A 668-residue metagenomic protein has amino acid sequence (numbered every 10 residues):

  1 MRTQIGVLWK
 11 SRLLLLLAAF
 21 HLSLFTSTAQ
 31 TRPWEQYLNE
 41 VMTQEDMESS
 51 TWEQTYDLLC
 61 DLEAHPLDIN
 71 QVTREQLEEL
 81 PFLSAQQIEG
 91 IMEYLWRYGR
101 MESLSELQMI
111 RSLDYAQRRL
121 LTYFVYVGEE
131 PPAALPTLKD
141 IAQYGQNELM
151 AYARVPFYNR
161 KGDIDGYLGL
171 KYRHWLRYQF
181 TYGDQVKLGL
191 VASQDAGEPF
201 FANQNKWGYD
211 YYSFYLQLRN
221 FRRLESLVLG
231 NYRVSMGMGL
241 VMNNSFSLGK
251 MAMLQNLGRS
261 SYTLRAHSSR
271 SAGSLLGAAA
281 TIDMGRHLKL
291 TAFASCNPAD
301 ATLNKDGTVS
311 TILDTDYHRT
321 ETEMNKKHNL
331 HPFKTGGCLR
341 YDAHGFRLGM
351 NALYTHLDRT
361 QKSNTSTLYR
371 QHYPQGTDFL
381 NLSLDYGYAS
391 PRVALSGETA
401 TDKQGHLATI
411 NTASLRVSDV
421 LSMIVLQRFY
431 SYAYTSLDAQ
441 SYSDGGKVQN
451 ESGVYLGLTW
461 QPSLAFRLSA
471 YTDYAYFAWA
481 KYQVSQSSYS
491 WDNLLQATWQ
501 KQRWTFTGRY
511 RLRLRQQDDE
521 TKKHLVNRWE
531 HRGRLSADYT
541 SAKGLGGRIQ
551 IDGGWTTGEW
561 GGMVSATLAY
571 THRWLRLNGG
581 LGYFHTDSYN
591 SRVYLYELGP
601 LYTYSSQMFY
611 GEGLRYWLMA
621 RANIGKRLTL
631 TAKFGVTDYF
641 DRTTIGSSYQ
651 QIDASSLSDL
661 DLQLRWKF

Functional and structural regions predicted by a protein language model:
L14-S23: Bacterial N-terminal signal peptides
A29-T31: Boundary at the C-terminal end of the N-terminal hydrophobic targeting segment
D46-C60, E89, R97-R100, Q108-G145 (+2 more regions): Alpha-helical interaction/regulatory segments in DNA maintenance proteins
W52-E102, L121-Y126, Q194, E198-F200: Amphipathic, charged-and-aliphatic alpha-helical interface segments that function as noncatalytic docking
T137-I164, F180, D184-L190, L227 (+3 more regions): Transmembrane beta-strand segments of Gram-negative outer membrane beta-barrel proteins
Y167-K171, G273-L275, H328-N364, Q371-F668: Exposed, low-structure sequence patches enriched in small/polar residues
S193-Y211, L264-S271, N325-H328, A400-D402 (+1 more regions): Outer-membrane beta-barrel proteins
G208-D300, I424-Y434, R576-Y589: Outer membrane beta-barrel
